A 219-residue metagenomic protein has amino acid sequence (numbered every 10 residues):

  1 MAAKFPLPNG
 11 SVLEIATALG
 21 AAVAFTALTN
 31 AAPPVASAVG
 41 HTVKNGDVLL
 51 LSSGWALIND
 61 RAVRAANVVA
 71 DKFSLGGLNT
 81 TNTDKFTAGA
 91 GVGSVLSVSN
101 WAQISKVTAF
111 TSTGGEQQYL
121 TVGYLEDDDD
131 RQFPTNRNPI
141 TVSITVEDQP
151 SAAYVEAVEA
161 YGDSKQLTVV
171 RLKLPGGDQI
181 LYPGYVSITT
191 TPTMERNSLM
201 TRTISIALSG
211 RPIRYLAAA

Functional and structural regions predicted by a protein language model:
A2-N9, I15-A31, A38-H41, W55-D128: Small/polar beta-strand repeat architecture
A38-A56, D163-V169: Short coil-to-beta transition motif at edge beta-strands of beta-rich domains
V48, D60-R64, K72, Q179-Y185 (+1 more regions): Well-ordered beta-strand positions in beta-sheet-rich domains
S52, Y154-P183: Short, acidic/charged, Gly/Pro-enriched secondary-structure junctions
D129-N136, V158-G162, K173-P175, P192-L199: Exposed beta-sheet edge/beta-hairpin loop segments within beta-rich domains
R131-A152, S198-I213: Oligomerization/assembly interface segments of phage tail-like spikes and tubes
V155-E156, Y215-A219: Short, charged, solvent-exposed linker or helix-capping segments at domain edges/interfaces that act as flexible hinges
R171-Y215: Short beta-strand and beta-hairpin "edge-sheet" elements
